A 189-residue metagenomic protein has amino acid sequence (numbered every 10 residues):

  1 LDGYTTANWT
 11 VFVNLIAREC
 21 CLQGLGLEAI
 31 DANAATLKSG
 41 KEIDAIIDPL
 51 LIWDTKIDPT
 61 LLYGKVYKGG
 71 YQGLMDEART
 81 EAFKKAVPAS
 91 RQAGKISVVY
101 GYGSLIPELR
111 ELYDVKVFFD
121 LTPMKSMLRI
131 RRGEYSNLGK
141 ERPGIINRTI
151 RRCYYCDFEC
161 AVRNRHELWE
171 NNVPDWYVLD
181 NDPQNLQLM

Functional and structural regions predicted by a protein language model:
L1-K41: N-terminal active-site beta-alpha-beta segment that forms phosphate/nucleotide-binding and substrate-recognition loops
L1-T6, Y100-G103, N181-D182: Structural motif
V11-G24, M124, R131-S136, Y155-M189: NTP-dependent small-molecule kinase module
G24-L27, W53-K56, T122-S126, K140-I145: Glycine-rich loops and low-complexity Gly/Arg-rich segments that provide flexible linkers or classic glycine-based
L25-I96: ATP-dependent small-molecule kinase phosphotransfer cores that center on conserved nucleotide phosphate-binding segments
L27-D31, D114-F118, D175-V178: Conserved beta-strand scaffold positions in the cores of enzyme catalytic domains, especially in NTP/NDP-utilizing
F83-G139: ATP-dependent NMP and nucleoside kinases share a basic, alpha-helical "lid"
R142-Y155: Conserved segment of the helicase C-terminal RecA-like domain
